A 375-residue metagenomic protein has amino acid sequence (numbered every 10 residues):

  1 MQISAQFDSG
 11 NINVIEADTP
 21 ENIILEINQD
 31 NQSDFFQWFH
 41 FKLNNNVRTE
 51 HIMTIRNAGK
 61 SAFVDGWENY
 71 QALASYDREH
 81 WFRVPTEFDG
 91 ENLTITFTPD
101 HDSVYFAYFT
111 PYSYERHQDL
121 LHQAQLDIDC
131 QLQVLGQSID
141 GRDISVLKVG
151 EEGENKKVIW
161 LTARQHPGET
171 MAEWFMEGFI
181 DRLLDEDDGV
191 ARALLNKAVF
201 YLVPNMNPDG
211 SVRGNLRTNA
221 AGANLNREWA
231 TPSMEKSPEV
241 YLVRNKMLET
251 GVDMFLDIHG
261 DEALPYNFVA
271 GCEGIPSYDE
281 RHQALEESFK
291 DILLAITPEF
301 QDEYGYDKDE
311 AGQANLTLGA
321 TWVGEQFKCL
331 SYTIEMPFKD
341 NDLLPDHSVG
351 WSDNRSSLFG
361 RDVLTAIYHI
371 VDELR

Functional and structural regions predicted by a protein language model:
M1-D100, V104: Extreme N-terminal flexible tails
W38, S103, G222, C329-S331: Extracellular structured ligand-interaction cores
R56-A58, E335-K339: Short, loop-centered acidic/histidine patches that primarily coordinate divalent metals
A62-N69, R116-D119, K156: A short, polar/proline- and glycine-enriched secondary-structure boundary/capping micro-motif
F63-V64, A107, Y114-H117, E169-M171 (+2 more regions): Short helix/loop capping segments that flank catalytic or ligand/cofactor-binding pockets
E87-S138: Extended acidic/polar, glycine-enriched regions that form or flank non-catalytic beta-rich accessory modules
Q131-V149, E154-L316, A320-G324, S331-E335 (+2 more regions): Active-site/substrate-binding loop(s) of hydrolase catalytic cores
L343-R375: His/Asp/Glu-rich mid-to-C-terminal helical/loop segments that flank catalytic regions of hydrolases
